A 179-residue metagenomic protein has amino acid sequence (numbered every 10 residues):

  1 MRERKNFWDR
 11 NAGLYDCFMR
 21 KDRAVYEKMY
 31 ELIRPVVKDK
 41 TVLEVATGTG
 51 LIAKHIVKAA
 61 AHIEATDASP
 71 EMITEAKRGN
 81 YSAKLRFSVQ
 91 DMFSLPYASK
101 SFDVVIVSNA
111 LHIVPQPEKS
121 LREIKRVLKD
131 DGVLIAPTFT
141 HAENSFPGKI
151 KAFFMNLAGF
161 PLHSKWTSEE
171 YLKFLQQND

Functional and structural regions predicted by a protein language model:
M1-V37, L51, H55, E75 (+4 more regions): Conserved class I S-adenosyl-L-methionine
K40, A61, D103: Conserved acidic residues
L43-S94: Class I SAM-dependent methyltransferase SAM/SAH-binding core
F93-V104: A short acidic, Gly/Pro-enriched loop at the edge of an enzyme's catalytic core that lines a small-molecule cofactor
V104-P117: A short SAM/SAH-binding and catalytic strip from SAM-dependent methyltransferases
E118-V133: A short glycine-rich, Lys/Arg-flanked "PGG" loop and its adjoining helix->strand segment in the class I
V133-A158, L162: Conserved class I S-adenosyl-L-methionine
H163-N178: Short alpha-helix
